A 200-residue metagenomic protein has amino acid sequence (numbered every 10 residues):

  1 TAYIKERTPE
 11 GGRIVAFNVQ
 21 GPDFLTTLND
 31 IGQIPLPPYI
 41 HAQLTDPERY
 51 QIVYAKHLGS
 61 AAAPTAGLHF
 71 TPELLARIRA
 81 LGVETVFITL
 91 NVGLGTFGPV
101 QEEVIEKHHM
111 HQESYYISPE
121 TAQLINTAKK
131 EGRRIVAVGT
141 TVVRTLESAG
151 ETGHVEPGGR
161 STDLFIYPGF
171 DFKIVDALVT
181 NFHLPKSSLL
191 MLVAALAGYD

Functional and structural regions predicted by a protein language model:
T1-D200: Surface-exposed, charge/polar-rich loops and edge strands
